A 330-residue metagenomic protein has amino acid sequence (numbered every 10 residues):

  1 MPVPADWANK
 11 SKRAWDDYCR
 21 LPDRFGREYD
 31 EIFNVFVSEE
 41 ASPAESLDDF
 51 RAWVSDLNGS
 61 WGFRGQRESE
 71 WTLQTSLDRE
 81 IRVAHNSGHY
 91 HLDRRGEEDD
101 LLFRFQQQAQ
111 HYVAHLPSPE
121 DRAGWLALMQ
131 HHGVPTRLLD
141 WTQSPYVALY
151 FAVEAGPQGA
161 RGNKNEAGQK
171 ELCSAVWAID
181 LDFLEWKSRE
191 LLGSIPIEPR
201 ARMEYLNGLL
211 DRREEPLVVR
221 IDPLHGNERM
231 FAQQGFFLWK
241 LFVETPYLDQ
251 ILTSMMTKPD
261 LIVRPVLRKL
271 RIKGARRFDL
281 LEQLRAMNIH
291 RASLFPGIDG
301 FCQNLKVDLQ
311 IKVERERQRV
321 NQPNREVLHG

Functional and structural regions predicted by a protein language model:
M1-G330: Catalytic-core elements of nucleic-acid end-processing and repair enzymes
